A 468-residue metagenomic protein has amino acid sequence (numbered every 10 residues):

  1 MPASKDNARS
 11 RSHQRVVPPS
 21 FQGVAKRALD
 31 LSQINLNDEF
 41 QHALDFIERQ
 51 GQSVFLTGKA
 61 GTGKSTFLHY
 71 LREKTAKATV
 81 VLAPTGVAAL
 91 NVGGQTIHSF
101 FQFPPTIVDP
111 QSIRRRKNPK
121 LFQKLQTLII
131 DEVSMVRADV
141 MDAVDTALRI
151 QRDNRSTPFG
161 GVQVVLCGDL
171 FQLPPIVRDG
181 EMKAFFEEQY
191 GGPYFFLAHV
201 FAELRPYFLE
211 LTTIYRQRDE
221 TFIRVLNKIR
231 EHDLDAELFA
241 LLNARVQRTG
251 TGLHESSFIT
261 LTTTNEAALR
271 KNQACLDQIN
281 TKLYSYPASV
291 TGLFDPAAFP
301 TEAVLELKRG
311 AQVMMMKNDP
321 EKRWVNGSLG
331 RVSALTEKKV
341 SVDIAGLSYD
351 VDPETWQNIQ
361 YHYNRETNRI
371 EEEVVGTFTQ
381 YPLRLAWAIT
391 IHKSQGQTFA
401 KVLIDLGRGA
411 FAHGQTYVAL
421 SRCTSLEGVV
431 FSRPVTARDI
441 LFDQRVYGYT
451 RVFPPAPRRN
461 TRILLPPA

Functional and structural regions predicted by a protein language model:
P2-A468: Conserved ATP-binding/catalytic motifs of P-loop helicase motor domains
